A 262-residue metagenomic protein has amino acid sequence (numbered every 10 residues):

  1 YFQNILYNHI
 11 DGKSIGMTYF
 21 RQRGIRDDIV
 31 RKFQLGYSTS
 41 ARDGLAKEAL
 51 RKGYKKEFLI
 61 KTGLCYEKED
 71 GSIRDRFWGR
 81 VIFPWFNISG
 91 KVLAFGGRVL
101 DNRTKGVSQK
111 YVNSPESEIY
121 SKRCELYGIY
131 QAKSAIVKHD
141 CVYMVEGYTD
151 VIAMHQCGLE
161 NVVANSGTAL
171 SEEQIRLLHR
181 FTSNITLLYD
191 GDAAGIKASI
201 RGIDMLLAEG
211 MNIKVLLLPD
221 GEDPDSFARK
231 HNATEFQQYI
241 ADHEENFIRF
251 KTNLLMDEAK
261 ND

Functional and structural regions predicted by a protein language model:
Y1-K61, R80, S114: Non-catalytic accessory segments of DNA primases and related replication-initiation nucleases
F20, M154, P224: Residue-level signature of catalytic and energy-coupling elements of molecular machines, predominantly ATP/GTP-dependent
A41-F181, I185, A198-S199: Phosphate-handling DNA/RNA-contact segment within nucleic-acid enzymes
L126, E172-I175, H179, G195-I203 (+5 more regions): Amphipathic alpha-helical transducer elements in NTP-driven molecular machines
G158, F181, E209, H231-N232: Short, structured coil segments at secondary-structure junctions
Y189-G191: Short glycine-centered, acidic/aromatic-flanked micro-motifs in structured strand/loop junctions that mark active-site
A193-I213, L217: Phosphate/diphosphate-binding loops
G210-D262: C-terminal or mid-to-C-terminal helical accessory/interaction module adjacent to the motor/catalytic core
